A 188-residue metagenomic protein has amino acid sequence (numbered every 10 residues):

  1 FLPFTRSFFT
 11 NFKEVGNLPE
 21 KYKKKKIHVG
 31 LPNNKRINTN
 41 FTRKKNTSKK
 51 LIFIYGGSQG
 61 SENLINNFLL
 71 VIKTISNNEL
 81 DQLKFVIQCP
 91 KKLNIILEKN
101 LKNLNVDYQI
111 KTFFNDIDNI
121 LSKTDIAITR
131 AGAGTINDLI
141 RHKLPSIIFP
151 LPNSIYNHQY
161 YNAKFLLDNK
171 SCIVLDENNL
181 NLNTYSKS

Functional and structural regions predicted by a protein language model:
F1-N40: Active-site-proximal region of nucleotide-activated glycan assembly enzymes, centered on histidine/acidic-rich loops
P3-F4, S122-K123, R141: Alpha-helix C-terminal capping/helix-to-coil transition sites in glycosyltransferase folds
K13-L18, I96-L97, T135, Y156-A163: Short, glycine/polar-rich helix-capping loops at beta-to-alpha or helix-loop-helix junctions that flank or form
F41-I126, Y160-A163, L175-Y185: Donor-nucleotide binding loops and adjacent catalytic segments primarily of GT-B fold Leloir glycosyltransferases
D118, I136-L144, K164: Short alpha-helical segment that forms part of, or immediately flanks, the ligand-binding pocket in carbohydrate-active
S122-T135, L144-P145: Acidic donor-binding loop of glycosyltransferase active sites
T129, P145-Y156: Short hydrophobic beta-strand element within catalytic cores of glycosyltransferases and related nucleotide-activated
K143, Y160-C172: Acidic, glycine-centered active-site loop in nucleotide-sugar glycosyltransferases
